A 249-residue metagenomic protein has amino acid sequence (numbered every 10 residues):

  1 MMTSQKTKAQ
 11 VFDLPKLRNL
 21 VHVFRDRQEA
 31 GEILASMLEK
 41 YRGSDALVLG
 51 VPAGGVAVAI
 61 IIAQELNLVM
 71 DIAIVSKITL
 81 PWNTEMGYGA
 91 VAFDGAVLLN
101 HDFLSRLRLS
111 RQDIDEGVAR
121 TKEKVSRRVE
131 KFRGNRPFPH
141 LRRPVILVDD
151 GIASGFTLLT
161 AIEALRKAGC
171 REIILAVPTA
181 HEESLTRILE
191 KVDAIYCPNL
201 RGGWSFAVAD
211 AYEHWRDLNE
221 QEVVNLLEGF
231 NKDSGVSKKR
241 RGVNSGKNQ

Functional and structural regions predicted by a protein language model:
M1-Q249: PRPP-associated nucleotide enzymes
